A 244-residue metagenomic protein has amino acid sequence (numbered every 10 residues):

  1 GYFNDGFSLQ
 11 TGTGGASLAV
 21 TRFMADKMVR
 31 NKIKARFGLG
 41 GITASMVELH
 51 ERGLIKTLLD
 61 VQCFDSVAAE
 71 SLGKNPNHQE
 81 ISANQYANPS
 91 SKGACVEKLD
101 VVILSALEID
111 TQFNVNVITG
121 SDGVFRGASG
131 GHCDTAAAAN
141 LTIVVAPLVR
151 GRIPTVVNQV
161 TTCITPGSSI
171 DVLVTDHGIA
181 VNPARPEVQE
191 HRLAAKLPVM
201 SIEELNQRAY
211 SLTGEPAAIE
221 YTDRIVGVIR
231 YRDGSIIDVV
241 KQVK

Functional and structural regions predicted by a protein language model:
G1-S8, A19-M28, K32-R36, A44-K244: Conserved phosphate- and dinucleotide-binding cores of soluble alpha/beta proteins, encompassing both enzyme active
G14: Beta-strand-loop-alpha "switch" segments that mediate conformational coupling across diverse proteins
